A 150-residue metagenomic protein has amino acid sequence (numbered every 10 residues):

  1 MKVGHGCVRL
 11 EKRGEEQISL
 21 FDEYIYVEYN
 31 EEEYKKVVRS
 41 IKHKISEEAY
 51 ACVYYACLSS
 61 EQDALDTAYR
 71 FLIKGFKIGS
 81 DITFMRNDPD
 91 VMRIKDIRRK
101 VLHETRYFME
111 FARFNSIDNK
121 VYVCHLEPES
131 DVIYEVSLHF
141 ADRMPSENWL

Functional and structural regions predicted by a protein language model:
M1-E31: N-terminal ordered "arm"
V27-L150: Extended, charged helical/alpha-beta scaffold domains that provide interaction surfaces
